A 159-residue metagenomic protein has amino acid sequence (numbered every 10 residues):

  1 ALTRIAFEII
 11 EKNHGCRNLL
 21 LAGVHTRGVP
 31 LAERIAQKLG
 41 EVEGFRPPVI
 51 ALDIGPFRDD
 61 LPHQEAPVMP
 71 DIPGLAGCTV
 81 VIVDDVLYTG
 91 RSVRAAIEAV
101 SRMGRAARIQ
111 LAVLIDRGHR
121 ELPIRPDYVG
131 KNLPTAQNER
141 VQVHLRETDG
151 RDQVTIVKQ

Functional and structural regions predicted by a protein language model:
A1-Q159: PRPP-associated nucleotide enzymes
